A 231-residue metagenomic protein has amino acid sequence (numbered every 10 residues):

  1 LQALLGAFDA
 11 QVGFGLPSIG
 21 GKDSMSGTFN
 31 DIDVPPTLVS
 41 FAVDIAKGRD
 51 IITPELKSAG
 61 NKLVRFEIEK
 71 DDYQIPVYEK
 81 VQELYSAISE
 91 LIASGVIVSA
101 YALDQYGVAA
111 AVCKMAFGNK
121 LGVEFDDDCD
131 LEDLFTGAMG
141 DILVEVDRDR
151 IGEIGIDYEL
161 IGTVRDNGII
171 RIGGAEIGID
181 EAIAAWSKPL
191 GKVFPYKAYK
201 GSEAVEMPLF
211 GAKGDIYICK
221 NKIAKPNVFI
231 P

Functional and structural regions predicted by a protein language model:
L1-L5, G15-T136, D147-I230: Intein/HINT protein-splicing elements and their conserved insertion hotspots or analogous self-processing inserts
A7-D9: Glycine-/small-residue-rich "gating" segment that lines the acyl/pantetheine channel and substrate pocket
A138-G140: A structural-propensity feature for long, helix-poor, extended segments
V144: Catalytic core of tubulin tyrosine ligase-like
